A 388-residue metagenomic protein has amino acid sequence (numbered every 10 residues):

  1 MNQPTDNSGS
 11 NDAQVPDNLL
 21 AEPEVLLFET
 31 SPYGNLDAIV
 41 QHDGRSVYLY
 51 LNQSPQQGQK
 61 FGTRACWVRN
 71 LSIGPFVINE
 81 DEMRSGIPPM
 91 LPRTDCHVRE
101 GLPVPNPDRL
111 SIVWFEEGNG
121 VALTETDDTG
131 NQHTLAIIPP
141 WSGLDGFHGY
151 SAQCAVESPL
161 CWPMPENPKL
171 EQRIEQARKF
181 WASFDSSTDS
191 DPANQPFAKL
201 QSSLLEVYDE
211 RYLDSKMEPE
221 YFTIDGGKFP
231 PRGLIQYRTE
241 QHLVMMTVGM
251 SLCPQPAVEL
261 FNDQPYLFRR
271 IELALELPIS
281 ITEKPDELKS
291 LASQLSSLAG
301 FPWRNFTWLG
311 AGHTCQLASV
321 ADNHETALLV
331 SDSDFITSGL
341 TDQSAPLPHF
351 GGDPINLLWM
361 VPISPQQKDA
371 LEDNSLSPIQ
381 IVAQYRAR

Functional and structural regions predicted by a protein language model:
M1-R388: Short linear motifs embedded in intrinsically disordered, proline/glycine-rich low-complexity segments
